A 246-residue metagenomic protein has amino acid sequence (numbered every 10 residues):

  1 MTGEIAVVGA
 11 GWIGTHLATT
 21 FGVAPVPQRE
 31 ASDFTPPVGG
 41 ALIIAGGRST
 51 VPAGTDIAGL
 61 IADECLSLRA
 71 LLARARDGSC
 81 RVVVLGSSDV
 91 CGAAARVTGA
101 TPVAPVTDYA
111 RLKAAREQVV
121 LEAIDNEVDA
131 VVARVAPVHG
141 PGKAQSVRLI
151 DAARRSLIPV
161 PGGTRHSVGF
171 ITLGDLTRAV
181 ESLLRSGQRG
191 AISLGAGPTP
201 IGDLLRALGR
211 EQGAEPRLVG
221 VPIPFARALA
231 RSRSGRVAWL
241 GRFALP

Functional and structural regions predicted by a protein language model:
I5-G9: Conserved N-terminal Rossmann-fold NAD(P)-binding element of oxidoreductases
G14-T15: N-terminal Rossmann-fold NAD(P) dinucleotide-binding loop
D33-S67, L71-R74, V90-A93: NAD(P)H-binding glycine-rich loop region in Rossmannoid oxidoreductase-like domains and their noncatalytic homologs
R69-D108, V131: Conserved Rossmann-fold NAD(P)-dependent oxidoreductase catalytic core, especially the SDR/UDP-sugar
C91-G92, V131-R148: Flexible, glycine-rich beta-alpha linker
V106-V131: Active-site Tyr-X1-5-Lys
K143-R148, G162-L184, G190: Substrate-positioning beta->alpha
S182-A238: Mid/C-terminal beta-alpha module of Rossmann-like enzyme folds, strongest in SDR-family dehydrogenases/epimerases
